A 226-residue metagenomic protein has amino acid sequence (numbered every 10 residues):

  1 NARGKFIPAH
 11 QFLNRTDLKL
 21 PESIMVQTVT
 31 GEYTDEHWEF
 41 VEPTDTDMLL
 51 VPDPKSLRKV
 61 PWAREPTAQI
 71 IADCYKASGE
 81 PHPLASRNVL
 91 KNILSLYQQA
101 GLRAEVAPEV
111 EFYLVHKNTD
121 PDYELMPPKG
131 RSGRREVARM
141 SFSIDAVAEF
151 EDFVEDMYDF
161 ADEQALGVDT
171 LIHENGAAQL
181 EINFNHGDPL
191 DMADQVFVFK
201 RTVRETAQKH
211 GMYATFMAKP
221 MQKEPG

Functional and structural regions predicted by a protein language model:
N1-H173, M192-Q195: ATP/Mg2+-dependent ligation/transfer catalytic cores
I93, D156-M157, N185, F199-T202 (+1 more regions): Short, hydrophobic/aromatic alpha-helical segments in well-folded domains
V115, L171, N183-N185, T215-K219: Generic beta-strand/beta-sheet core signal
R134-D145, A177-M192, M221-P225: Active-site-proximal beta-alpha loop/turn segments in soluble metabolic enzymes
Q179, M192-G226: Acidic, glycine-rich loop-and-beta core segments that form the ion-binding/anion-interacting portion of active sites
